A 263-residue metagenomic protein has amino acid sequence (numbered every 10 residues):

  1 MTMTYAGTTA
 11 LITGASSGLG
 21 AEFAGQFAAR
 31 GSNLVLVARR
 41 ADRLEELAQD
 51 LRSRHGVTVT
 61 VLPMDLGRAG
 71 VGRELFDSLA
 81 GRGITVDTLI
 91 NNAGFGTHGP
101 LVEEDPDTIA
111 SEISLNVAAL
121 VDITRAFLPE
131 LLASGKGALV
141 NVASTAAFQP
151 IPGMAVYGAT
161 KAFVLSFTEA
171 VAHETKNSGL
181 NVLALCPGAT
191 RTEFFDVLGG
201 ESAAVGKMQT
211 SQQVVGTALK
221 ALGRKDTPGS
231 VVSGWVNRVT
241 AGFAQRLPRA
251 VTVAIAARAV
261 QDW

Functional and structural regions predicted by a protein language model:
T9, S16-S17: Conserved glycine-rich cofactor-binding loop
R30-L47: Conserved glycine-rich Rossmann-like NAD(P)H-binding loop of the short-chain dehydrogenase/reductase
N92-T97: Conserved NAD(P)H cofactor-binding loop of Rossmann-fold oxidoreductase domains
P100-I113: Substrate-binding pocket helix/loop in short-chain dehydrogenase/reductase
T124, T160: Active-site helix of classical SDR
S144: Residue(s) in the substrate-gating loop at a strand-loop-helix junction that position the organic substrate next
S166, A172-V236, Q245, R249: SDR active-site lid
